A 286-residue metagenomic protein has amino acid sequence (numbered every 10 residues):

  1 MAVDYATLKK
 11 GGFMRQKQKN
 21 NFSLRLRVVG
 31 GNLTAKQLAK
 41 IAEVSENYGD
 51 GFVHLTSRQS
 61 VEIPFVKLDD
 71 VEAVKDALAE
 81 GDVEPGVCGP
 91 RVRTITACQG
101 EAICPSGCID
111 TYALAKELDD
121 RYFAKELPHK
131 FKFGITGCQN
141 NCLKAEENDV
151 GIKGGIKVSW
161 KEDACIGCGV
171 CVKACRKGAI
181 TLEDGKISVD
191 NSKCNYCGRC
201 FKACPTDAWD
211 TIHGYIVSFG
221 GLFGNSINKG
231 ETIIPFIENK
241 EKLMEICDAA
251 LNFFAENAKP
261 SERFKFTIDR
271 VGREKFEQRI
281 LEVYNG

Functional and structural regions predicted by a protein language model:
A6-N32, T96-G100, E231-T232: Short glycine-/aliphatic-rich beta-strand segments at the starts of folded cytosolic domains
L24-V170, A174, S192-K193: Small-residue-enriched alpha-helical segments and adjacent helix-cap loops that form tight helix-helix packing
V44-Y48, E80-P85, R121-K125, D207-D210 (+3 more regions): Change "in soluble alpha/beta enzymes" to "in soluble alpha/beta proteins
D50-S57, C88-G89, P128-F131, L182-E183 (+2 more regions): Flexible, glycine/charged-enriched surface loops at secondary-structure junctions
V170-S188, R199-Y215: Iron-sulfur cluster-binding cysteine motifs and their immediate structural context in ferredoxin-like electron-transfer
C194, G198: Cysteine-rich micro-motifs
D207, E241-R273, E277-I280: Short flanking/linker segments adjacent to small metal-binding domains or redox-active Cys/His motifs
G214-I216, G221-A258: A hydrophobic, small-residue-rich beta->alpha segment in the mid-to-C-terminal subdomain of diverse proteins
